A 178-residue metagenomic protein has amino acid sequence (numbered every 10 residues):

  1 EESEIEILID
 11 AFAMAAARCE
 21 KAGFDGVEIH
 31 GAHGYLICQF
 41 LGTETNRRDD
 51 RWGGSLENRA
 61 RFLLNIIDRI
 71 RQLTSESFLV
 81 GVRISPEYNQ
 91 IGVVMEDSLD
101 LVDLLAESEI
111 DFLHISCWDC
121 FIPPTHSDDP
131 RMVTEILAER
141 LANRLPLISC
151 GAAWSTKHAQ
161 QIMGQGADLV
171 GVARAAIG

Functional and structural regions predicted by a protein language model:
E1-G178: Flavin-dependent oxidoreductase catalytic cores
